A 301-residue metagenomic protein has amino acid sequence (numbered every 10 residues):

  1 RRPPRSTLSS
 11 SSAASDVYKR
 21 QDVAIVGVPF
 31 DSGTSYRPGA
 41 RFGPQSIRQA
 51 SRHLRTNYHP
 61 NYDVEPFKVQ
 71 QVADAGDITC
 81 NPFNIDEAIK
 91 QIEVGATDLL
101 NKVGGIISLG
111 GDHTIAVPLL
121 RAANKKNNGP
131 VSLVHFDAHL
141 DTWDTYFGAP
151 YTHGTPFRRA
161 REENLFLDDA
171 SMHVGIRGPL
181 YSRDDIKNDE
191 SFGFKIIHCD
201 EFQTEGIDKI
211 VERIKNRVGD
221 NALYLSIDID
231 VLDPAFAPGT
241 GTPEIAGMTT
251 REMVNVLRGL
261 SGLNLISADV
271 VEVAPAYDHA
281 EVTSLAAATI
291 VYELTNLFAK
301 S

Functional and structural regions predicted by a protein language model:
R2-Y18: Short, small-residue-biased leader/transition segments that mark boundaries at the very start of proteins
D16-S108, H113, R177-L180: N-terminal catalytic or cofactor-binding beta/alpha core of small enzyme domains
V26, G111, F136, V174 (+2 more regions): Active-site flanking residues adjacent to catalytic metal/cofactor-binding acidic residues
P82-I85, D185-I197, D278-K300: Short, electropositive alpha-helical surface patch
F83, R161-A237: Active-site rim beta-loop-alpha module in soluble metabolic enzymes
K90-V94, N101-A170: Active-site histidine-anchored catalytic micro-motif
Y146-A149, P238-A246: Short glycine-enriched, charge-decorated loop/helix-capping segments at active-site entrances that position
E244-R258: Gly/Ser/Thr-rich active-site loops/lids in small-molecule metabolic enzymes that frequently grip phosphoryl groups
